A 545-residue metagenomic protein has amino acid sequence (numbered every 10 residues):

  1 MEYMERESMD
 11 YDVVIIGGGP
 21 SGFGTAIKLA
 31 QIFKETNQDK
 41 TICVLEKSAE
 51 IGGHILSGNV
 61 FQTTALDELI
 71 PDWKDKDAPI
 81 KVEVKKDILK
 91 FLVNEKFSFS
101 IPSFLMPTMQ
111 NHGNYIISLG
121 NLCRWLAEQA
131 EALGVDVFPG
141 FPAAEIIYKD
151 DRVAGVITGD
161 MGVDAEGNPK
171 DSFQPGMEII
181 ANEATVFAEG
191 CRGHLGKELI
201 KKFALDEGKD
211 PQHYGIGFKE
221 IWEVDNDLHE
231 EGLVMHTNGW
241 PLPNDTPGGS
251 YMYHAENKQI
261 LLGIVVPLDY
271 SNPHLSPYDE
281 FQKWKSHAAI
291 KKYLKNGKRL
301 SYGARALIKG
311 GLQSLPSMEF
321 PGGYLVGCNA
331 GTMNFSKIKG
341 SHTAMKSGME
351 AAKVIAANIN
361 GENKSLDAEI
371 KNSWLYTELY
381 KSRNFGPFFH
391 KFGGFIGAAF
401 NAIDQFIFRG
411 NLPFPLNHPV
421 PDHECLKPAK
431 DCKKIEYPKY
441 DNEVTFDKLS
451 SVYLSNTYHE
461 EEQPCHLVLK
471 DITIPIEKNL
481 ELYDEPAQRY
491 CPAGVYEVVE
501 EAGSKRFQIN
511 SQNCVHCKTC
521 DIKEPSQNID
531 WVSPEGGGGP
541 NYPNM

Functional and structural regions predicted by a protein language model:
V13-C43: N-terminal Rossmann-like FAD-binding beta1-loop-alpha1 element of flavoenzymes
K47-K96: N-terminal FAD cofactor-binding segment of flavoenzymes
G120, R124, Q129-I290, E350: Predominantly flavin-linked oxidoreductase catalytic cores and closely associated redox partners
A304-F335, S451-E462, P475-Y490, E497: FAD-binding beta-loop-beta segment adjacent to the flavin cofactor pocket
G331-K337, K353-G394, Q508-N510, P540: Active-site-proximal substrate-binding core of FAD-dependent oxidoreductases
H342-N358: An active-site-proximal "capping" alpha-helix that borders the catalytic cofactor pocket
F389-E443: C-terminal auxiliary extensions adjacent to catalytic cores
E481-Q512, K518-N541: Iron-sulfur cluster-binding cysteine motifs and their immediate structural context in ferredoxin-like electron-transfer
